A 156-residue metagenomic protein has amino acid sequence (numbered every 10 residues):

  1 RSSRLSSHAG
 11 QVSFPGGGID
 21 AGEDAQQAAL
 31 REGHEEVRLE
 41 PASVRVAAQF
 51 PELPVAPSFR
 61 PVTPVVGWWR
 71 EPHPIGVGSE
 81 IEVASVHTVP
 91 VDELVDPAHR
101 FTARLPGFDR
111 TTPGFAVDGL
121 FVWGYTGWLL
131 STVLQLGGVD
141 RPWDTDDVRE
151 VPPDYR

Functional and structural regions predicted by a protein language model:
R1-F14: N-terminal strand-loop-strand
R4, G18-V122, S131-R156: Unchanged
Q11, G17-G18, Y125: Gly/Ser/Thr-rich helix-start
